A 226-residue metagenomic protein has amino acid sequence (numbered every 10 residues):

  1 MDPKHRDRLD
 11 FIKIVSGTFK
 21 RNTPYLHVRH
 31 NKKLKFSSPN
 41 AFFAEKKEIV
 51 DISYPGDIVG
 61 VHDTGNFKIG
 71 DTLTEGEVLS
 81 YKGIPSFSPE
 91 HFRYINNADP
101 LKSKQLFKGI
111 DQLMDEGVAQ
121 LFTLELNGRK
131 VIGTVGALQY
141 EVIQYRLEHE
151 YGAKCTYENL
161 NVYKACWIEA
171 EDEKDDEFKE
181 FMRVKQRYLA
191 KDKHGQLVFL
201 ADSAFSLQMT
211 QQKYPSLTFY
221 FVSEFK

Functional and structural regions predicted by a protein language model:
M1-F92, F107-K108, R129, D175-F178 (+4 more regions): Conserved nucleotide-binding/hydrolysis modules and their immediate coupling elements across P-loop/ASCE NTPase motors
T18, G65-N66, P100, G133-E141 (+1 more regions): Helix N-cap motif at beta-to-alpha junctions
N31-K33, E77-K82, L113-V118, L147-T156: A common structural junction motif
D71-T74, L138-G152, M209-Q212, V222-S223: Charge-rich, low-aromatic oligomerization/scaffolding segments with amphipathic character
P85-D99, E158, W167, V198: Short glycine-/aliphatic-rich beta-strand segments at the starts of folded cytosolic domains
I95, C166-D172, E177-F181: Sec-exported N-terminal periplasmic low-complexity segments
L101-D115: Short amphipathic alpha-helix segments
Q120-E173: Conserved structured catalytic cores and adjacent interaction surfaces of nucleotide-binding/hydrolyzing enzymes
